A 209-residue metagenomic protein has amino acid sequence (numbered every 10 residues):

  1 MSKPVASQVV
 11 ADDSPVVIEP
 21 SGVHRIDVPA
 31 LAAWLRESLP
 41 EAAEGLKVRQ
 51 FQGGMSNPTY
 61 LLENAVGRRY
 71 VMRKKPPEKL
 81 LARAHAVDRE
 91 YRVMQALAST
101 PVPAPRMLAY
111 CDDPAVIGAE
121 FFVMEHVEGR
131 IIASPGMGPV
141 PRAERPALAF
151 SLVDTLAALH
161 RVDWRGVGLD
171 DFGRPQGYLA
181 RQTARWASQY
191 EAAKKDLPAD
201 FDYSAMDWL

Functional and structural regions predicted by a protein language model:
M1-S2, D163: Short intrinsically disordered, low-complexity coil segments enriched in acidic
S2-A42, L46: Juxta-kinase regulatory segment immediately upstream of eukaryotic protein kinase catalytic domains
G45-S204, W208: ATP-binding pocket architecture of kinase catalytic cores
